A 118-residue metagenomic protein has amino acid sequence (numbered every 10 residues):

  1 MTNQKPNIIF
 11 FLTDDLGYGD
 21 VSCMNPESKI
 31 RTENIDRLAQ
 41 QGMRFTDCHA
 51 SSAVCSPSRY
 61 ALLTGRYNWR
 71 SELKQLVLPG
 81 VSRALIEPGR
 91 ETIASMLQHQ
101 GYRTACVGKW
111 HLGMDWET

Functional and structural regions predicted by a protein language model:
M1-T118: Formylglycine-dependent sulfatase
